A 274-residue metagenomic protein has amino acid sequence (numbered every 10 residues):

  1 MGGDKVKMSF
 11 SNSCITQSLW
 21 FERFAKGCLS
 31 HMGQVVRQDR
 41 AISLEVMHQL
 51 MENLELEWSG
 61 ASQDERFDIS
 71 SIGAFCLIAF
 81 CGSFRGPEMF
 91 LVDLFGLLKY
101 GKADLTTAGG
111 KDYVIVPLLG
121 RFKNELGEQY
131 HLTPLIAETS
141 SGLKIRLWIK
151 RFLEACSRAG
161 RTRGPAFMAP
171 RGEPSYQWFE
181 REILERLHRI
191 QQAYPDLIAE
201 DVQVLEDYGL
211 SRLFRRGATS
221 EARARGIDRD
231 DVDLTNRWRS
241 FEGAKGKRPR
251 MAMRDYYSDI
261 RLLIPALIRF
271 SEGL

Functional and structural regions predicted by a protein language model:
M1-L274: Extended, non-catalytic subsegments within catalytic or DNA/protein-binding/adaptor domains
